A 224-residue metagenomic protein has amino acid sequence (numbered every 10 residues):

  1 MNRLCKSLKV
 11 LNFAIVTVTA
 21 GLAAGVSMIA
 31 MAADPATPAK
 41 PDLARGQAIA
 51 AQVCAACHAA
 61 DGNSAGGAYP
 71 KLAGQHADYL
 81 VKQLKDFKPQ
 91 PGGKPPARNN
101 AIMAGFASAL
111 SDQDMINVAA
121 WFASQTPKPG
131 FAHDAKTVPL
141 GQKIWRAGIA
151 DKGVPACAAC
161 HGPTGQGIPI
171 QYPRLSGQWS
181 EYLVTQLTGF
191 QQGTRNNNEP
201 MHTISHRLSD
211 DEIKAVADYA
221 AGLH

Functional and structural regions predicted by a protein language model:
M1-N12: N-terminal secretory signal peptides that target proteins for export/translocation
N12-S27: Bacterial N-terminal signal peptides
M31-A50, N63-A68, S124-A150: Electrostatic cytochrome c docking/interface patches
A44-A55, R146-A158, P173-T185: Sequence context surrounding c-type heme c attachment/ligation sites in exported
C54-A60, V118, V154-P163, V216: The canonical Cys-X-X-Cys-His
A59-G62, G74, G162, G177: Periodic glycine anchor positions in long extracellular repeat architectures
A65-A73, F87-A132, I168-R174, Q192-H224: Axial heme c-ligation environment in periplasmic c-type cytochrome domains
